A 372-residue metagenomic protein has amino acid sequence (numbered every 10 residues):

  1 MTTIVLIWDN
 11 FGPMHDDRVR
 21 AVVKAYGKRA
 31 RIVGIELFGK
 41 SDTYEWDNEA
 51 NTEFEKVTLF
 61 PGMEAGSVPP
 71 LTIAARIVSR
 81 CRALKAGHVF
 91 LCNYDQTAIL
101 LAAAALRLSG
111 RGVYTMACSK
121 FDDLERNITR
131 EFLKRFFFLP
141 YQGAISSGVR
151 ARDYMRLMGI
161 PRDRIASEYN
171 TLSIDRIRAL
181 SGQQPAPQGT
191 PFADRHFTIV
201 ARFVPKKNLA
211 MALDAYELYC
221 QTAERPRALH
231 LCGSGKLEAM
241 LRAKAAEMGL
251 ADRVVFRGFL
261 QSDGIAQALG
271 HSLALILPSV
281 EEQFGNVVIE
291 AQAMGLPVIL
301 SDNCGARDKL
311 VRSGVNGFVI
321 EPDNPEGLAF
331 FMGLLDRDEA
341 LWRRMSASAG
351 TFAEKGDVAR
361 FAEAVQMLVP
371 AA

Functional and structural regions predicted by a protein language model:
T97, R111-F132, P140-G143: A short, histidine- and acid-enriched strand-loop-helix "catalytic/donor-clamping" loop that lines the nucleotide-sugar
L139-P185, P191-F192: Donor nucleotide-sugar binding/catalytic pocket of nucleotide-sugar-dependent glycosyltransferases
Q188-Y216, H230: Conserved donor-binding/catalytic core segment of Leloir-type glycosyltransferases
R242-L260: Nucleotide-activated donor-binding/catalytic signature segment of Leloir-type glycosyltransferases, i.e., the conserved
V280: Aromatic "clamp/platform" in nucleotide-sugar-dependent glycosyltransferases that forms part of the donor/acceptor
P297-S301, V311: Short hydrophobic beta-strand element within catalytic cores of glycosyltransferases and related nucleotide-activated
S313-G314, F318-P325, G333-E339: Conserved acidic donor-binding segment of nucleotide-sugar-dependent glycosyltransferases
L334, L341-K355: A short, well-ordered alpha-helix in the C-terminal region of glycosyltransferases
